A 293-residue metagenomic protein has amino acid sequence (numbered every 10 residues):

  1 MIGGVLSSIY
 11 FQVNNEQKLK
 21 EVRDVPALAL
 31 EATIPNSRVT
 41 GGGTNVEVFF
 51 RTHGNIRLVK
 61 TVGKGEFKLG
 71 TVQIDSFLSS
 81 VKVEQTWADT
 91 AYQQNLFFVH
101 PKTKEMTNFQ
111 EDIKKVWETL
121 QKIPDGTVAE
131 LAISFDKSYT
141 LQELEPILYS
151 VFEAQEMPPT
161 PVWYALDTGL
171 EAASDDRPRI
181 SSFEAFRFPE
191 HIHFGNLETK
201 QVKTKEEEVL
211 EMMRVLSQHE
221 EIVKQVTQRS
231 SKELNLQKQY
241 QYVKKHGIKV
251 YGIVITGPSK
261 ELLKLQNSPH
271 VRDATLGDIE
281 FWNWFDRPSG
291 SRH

Functional and structural regions predicted by a protein language model:
M1-S8: Hydrophobic membrane-insertion alpha-helices, especially the h-region of bacterial N-terminal signal peptides
I2, E153-M157, K238-Q241: Generic low-polarity alpha-helical segments
V13-A27: Ser/Thr/Pro/Gly-rich low-complexity linker/stalk segments immediately outside membranes or between
K18-K20, K60, K64, K68 (+13 more regions): Context-gated lysine
P26-L58: Short extracytoplasmic
I56, Y164, T168, A185 (+3 more regions): Hydrophobic transmembrane signal anchors and adjacent membrane-proximal interface regions, especially in viral
G63-N196: Extracytoplasmic beta-rich ectodomain segments of secreted or membrane-anchored proteins
K200-H293: Extracytoplasmic/luminal low-complexity segments enriched in Pro/Gly and acidic/polar residues that act as flexible
